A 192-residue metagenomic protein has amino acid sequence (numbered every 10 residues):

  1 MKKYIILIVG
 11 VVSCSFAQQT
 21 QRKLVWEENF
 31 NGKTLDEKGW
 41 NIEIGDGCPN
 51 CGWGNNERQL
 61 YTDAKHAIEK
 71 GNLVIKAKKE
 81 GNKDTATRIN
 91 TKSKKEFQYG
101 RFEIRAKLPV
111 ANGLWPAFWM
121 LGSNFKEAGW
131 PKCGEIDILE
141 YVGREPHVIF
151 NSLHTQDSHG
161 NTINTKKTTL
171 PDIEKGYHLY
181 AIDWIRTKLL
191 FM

Functional and structural regions predicted by a protein language model:
M1-Q21: Bacterial Sec-dependent N-terminal signal peptides
Q18-M192: GH16 jelly-roll
